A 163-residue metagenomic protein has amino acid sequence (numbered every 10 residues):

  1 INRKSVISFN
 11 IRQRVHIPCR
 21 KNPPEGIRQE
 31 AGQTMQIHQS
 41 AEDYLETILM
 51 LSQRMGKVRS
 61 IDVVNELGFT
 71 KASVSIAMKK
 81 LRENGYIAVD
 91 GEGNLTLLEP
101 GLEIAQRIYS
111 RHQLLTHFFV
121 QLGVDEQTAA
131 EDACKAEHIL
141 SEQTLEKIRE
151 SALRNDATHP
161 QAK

Functional and structural regions predicted by a protein language model:
R3-K4, P18-P23, E131-K163: C-terminal regulatory/oligomerization modules of transcriptional regulators
Q13-R14: Cationic, low-complexity basic patches in intrinsically disordered or flexible, solvent-exposed regions
P23-Q36: Short, Lys/Arg-enriched N-terminal segment that forms or immediately precedes the first helix of a structured domain
Q36-F69: N-terminal helix-turn-helix DNA-binding core of bacterial DNA-binding proteins
S60-G91: Canonical helix-turn-helix DNA-binding module
G93-R111: Basic, amphipathic "hinge/linker" alpha-helix immediately C-terminal to the N-terminal HTH DNA-binding motif
R107-Q143: Arg/Lys-rich, alpha-helical DNA-contact motif
